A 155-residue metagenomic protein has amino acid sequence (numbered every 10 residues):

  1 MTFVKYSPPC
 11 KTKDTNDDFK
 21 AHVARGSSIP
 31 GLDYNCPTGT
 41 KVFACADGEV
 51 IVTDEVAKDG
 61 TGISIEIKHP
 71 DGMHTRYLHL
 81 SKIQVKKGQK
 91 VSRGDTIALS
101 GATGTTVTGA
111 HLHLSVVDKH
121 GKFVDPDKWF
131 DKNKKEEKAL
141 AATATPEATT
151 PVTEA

Functional and structural regions predicted by a protein language model:
M1-I63, R93, T106, V152-E154: Surface-exposed, glycine-biased beta-strand/turn segments
T12, R25, I83-V85, V117-K119 (+1 more regions): A generic structural signal for solvent-exposed, polar alpha-helical segments
I29, P37-G39, G72, L80 (+1 more regions): A generic structural motif
G31-D33, K82, K128: Residue-level preference for alpha-helix termini and adjacent loops
G39, K82-V85, T105, D131: Disulfide-stabilized cysteine-rich extracellular repeat microdomains
A44-Q84, A110-L112: Zn2+-dependent peptidoglycan hydrolase active-site motif and core
I63-H69, Q89-P146: Conserved, short, structured surface segments that act as functional micro-motifs
T143-A155: Low-complexity, Gly/Ser/Thr/Pro-rich intrinsically disordered linker/tail segments
